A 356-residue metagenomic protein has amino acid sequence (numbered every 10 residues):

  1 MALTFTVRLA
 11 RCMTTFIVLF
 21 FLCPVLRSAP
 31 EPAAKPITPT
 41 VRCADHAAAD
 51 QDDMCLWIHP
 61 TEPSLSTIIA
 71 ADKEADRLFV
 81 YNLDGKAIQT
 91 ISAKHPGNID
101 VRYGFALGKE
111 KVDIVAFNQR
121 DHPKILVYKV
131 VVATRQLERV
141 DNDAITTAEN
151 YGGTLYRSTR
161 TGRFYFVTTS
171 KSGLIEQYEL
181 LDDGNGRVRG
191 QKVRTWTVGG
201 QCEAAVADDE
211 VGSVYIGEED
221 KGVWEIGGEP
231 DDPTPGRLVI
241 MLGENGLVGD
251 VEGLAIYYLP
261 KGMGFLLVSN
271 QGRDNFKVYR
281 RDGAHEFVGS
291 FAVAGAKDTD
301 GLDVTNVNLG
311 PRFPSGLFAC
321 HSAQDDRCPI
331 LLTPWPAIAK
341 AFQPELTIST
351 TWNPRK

Functional and structural regions predicted by a protein language model:
A2-T14: Bacterial N-terminal signal peptides that target proteins for export
C12-P24: Bacterial N-terminal signal peptides
A29-K356: Sequence/structural signature of beta-propeller domains
